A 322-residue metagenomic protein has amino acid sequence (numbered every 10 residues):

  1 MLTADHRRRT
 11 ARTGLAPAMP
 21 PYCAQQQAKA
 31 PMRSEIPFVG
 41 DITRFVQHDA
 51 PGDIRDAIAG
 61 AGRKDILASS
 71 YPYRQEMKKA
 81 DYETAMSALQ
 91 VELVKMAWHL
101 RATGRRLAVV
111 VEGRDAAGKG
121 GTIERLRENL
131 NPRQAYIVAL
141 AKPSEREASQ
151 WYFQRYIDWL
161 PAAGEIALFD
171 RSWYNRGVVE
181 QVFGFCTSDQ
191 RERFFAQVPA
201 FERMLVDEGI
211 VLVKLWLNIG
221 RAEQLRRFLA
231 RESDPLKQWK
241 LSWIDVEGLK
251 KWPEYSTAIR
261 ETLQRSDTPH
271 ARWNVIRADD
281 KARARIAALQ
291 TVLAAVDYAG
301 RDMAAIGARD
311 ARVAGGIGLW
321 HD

Functional and structural regions predicted by a protein language model:
T3, R12, P20-D322: Glycine-rich phosphate-binding loop of ATP-dependent small-molecule kinases
